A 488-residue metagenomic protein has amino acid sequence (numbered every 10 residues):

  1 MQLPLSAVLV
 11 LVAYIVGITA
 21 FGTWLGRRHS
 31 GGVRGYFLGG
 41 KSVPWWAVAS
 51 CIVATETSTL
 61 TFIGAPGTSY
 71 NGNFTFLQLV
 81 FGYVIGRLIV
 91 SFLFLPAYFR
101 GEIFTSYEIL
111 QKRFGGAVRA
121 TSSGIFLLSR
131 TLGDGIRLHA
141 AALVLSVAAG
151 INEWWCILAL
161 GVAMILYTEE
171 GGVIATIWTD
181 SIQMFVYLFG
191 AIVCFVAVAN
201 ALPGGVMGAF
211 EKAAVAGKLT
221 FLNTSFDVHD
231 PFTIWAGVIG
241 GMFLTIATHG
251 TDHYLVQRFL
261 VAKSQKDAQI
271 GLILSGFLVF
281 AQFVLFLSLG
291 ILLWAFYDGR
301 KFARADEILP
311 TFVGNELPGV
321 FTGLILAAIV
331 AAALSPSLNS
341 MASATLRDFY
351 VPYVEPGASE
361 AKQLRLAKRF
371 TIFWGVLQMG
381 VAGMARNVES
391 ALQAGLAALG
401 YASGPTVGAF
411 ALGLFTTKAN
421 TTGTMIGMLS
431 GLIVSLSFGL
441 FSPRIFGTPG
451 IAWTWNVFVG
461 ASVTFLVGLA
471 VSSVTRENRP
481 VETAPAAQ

Functional and structural regions predicted by a protein language model:
M1-Q488: Membrane-embedded helix-loop-helix hairpins and adjacent transmembrane boundary segments in multi-pass transporters
